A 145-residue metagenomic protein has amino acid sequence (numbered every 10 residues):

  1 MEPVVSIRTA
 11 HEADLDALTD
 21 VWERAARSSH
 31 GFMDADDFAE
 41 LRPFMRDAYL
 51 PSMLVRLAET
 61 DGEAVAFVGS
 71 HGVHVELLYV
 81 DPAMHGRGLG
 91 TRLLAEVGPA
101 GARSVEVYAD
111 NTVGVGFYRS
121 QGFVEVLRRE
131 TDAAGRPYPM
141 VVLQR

Functional and structural regions predicted by a protein language model:
S6-D20: A short beta-loop-alpha structural element at the N-terminal edge of CoA-dependent acyl/N-acetyltransferase catalytic
T19-R46, L50: Conserved GNAT-fold acetyl-CoA-binding loop/helix
R46-L57, H74: A short helix-loop-beta-strand connector motif used in the catalytic cores of GNAT acetyltransferases and, in some
L57, E63-Y79: Conserved beta-strand in the GNAT
D81-A83, R87, A109-D110: Active-site acidic-Proline motif in GNAT/NAT acetyltransferases
G86-P99, G116-S120: Conserved acetyl-CoA-binding loop-helix of GNAT-fold acetyltransferases
P99-N111: Conserved GNAT acetyl-CoA-binding A-motif
R119-R128: Conserved acetyl-CoA-binding loop of GNAT-fold acetyltransferases
